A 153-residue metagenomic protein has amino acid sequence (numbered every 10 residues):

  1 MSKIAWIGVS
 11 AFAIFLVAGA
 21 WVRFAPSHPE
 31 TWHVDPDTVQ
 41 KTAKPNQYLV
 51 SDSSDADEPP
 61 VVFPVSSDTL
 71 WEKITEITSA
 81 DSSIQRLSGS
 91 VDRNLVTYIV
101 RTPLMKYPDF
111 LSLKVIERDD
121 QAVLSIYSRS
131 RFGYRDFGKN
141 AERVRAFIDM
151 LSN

Functional and structural regions predicted by a protein language model:
K3-G8, A18-N153: Ser/Thr-rich, low-complexity intrinsically disordered terminal regions
V9-A13: N-terminal positively charged amphipathic segments used for targeting/anchoring
